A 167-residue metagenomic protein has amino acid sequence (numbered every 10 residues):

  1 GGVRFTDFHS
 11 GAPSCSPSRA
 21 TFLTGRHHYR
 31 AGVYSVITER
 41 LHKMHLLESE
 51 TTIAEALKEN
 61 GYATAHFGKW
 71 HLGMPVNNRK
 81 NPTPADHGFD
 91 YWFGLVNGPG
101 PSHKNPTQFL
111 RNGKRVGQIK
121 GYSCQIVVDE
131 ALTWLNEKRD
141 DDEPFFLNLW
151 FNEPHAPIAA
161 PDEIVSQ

Functional and structural regions predicted by a protein language model:
G1-Q167: Formylglycine-dependent sulfatase
